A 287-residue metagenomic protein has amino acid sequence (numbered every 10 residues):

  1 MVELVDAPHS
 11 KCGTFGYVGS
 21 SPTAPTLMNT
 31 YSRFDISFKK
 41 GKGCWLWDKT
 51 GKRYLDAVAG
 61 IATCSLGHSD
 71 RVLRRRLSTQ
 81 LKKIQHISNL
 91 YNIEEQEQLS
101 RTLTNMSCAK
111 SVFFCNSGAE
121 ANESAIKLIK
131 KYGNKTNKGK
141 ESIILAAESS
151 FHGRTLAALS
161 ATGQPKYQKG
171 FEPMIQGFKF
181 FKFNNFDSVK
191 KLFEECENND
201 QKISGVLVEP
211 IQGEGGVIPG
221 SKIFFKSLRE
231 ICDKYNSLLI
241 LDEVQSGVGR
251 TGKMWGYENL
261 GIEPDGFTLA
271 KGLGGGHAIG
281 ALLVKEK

Functional and structural regions predicted by a protein language model:
M1-E3, Y17-T23: Short, positively charged low-complexity motifs
T26-K287: Conserved N-terminal phosphate-binding loop of PLP-dependent enzymes in the Aspartate aminotransferase
